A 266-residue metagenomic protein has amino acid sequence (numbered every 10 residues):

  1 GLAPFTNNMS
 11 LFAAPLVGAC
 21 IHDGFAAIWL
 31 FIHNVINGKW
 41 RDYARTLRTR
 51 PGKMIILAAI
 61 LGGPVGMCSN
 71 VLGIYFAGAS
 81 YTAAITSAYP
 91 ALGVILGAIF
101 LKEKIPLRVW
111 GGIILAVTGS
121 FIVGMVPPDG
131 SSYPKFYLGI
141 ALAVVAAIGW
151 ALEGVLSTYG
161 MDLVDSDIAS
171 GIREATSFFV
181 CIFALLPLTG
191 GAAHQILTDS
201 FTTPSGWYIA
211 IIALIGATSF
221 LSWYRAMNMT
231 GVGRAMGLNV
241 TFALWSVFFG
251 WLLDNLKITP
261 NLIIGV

Functional and structural regions predicted by a protein language model:
L2-V17, I21-A58, V71, I105-W110 (+5 more regions): Membrane-interface interhelical linkers
L16-C20, A83-T86, V109, A143 (+3 more regions): Hydrophobic/aromatic positions within or immediately flanking transmembrane alpha-helices of multi-pass small-molecule
I21, G63-M67, Y81-P90, I113-A116 (+2 more regions): Helix-helix packing/entry segments at the starts of transmembrane helices
D23, A27-F31, P90-A98, S120-V123 (+4 more regions): Hydrophobic transmembrane alpha-helices of multi-pass small-molecule transporters
V35-N37, I99-F100, G119-V126, G149 (+2 more regions): Helix-loop junctions at the membrane-solvent interface of multi-pass transporters, primarily the C-terminal
I55-G78, L252, K257-T259: Hydrophobic alpha-helical transmembrane segments of integral membrane proteins
L57, L61, V65, V145-G149 (+1 more regions): Residue-level hotspots within pore-lining transmembrane alpha-helices of multi-pass secondary transporters
A91-I148, P260, I264-V266: Juxtamembrane helix-loop boundary signature in multi-pass membrane transporters
